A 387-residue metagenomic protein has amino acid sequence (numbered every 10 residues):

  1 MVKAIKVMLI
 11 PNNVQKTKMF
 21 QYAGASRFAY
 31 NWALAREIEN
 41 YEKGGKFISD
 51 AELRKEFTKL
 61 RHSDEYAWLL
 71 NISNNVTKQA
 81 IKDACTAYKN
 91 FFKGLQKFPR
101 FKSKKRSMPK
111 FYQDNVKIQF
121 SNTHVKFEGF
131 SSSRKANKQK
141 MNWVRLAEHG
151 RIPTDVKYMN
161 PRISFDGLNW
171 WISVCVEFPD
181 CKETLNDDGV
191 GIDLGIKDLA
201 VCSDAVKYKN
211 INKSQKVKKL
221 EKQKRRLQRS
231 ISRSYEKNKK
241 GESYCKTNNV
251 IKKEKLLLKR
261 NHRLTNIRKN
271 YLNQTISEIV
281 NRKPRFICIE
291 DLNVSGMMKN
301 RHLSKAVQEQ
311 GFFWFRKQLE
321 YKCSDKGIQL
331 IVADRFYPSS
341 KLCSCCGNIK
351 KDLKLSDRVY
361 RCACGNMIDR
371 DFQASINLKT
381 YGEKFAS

Functional and structural regions predicted by a protein language model:
M1-S387: Nucleic-acid substrate recognition interfaces
